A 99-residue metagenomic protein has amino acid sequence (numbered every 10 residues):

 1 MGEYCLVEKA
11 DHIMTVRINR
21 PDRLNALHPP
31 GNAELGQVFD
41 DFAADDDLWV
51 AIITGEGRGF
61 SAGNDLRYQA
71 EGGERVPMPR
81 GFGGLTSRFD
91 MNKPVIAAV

Functional and structural regions predicted by a protein language model:
M1-C5, V50, Y68-P77, I96: Phosphate-binding glycine-rich loops and adjacent basic patches that engage nucleotide phosphates, nucleic-acid
M1-E56: Conserved CoA-thioester-binding segment of acyl-CoA-metabolizing enzymes
R23, G55-M91: Glycine- (often His-adjacent) and acidic-residue-rich active-site loop that binds/positions the CoA thioester
L27, L66, V99: Hydrophobic pocket-lining residues within nucleotide cofactor-binding pockets
P30, R67, P94: Active-site phosphate/pyrophosphate-handling residues
K93-V99: A short, small-residue-rich loop immediately preceding and capping a beta-strand
